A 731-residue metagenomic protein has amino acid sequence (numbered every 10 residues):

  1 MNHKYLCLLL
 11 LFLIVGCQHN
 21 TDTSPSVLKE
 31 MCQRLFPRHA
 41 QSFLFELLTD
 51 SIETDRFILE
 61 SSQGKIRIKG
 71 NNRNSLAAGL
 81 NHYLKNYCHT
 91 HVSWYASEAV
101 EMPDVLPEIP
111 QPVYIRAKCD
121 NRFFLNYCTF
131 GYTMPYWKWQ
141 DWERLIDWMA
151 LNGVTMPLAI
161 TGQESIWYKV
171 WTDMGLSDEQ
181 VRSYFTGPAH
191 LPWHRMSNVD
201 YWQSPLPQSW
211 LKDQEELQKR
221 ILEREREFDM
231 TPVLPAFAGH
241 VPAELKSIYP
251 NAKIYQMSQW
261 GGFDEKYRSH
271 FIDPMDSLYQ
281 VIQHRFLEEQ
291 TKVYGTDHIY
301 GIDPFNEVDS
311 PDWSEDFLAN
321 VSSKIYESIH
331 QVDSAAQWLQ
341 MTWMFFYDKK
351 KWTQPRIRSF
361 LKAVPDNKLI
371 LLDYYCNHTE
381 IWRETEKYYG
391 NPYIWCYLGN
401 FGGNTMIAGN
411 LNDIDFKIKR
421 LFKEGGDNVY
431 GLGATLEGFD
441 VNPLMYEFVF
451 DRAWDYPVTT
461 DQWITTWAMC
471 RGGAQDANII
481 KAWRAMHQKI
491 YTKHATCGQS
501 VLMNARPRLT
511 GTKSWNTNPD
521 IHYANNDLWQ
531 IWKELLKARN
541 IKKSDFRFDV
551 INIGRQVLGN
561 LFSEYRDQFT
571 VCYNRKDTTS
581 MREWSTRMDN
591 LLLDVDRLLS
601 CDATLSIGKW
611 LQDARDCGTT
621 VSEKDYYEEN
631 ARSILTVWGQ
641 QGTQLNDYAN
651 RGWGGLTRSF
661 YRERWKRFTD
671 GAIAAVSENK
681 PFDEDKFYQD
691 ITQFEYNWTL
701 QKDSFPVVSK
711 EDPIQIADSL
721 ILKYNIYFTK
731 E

Functional and structural regions predicted by a protein language model:
M1, C17-T23, T729-E731: Basic/polar N-terminal segments that are highly enriched at the extreme N-terminus, encompassing both cleavable
Y5-I14: Sec-dependent N-terminal signal peptides
Q18-C119: Contiguous, structured surface segment used for ligand recognition
A40, H91, S97-P107, L125-T129 (+12 more regions): Catalytic-core regions of glycoside hydrolase
E60-Q63, N126-F130, Y201-W202, F548-D549 (+1 more regions): Acidic/histidine-rich, surface-exposed loop or edge segments in extracytoplasmic proteins
K65-G70, F130-Y136, Q208, W313-S314: Second-shell loop/turn segments in exported
C119-K138, M149: Active-site-adjacent substrate/metal-binding segments within catalytic domains of carbohydrate-active enzymes
N516-E731: Histidine-centered catalytic/metal-binding microenvironments
